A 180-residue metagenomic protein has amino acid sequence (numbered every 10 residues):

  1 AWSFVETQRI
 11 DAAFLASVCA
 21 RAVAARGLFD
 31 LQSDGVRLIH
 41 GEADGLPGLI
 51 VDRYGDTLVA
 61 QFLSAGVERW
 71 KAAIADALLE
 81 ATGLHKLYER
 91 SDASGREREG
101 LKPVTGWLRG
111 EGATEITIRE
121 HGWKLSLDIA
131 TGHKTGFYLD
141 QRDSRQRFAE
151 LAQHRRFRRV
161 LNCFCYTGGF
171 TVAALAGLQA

Functional and structural regions predicted by a protein language model:
A1-G55: Non-catalytic accessory regions of SAM-dependent methyltransferases
D11-V18, G66, W70-I74: Short amphipathic alpha-helical segments
I39-D52, E68-F137: Non-catalytic substrate-recognition/targeting regions of SAM-dependent transferases
D56, L125, S144, F164: Conserved hydrophobic/aromatic pocket- or pore-lining residues that grip, position, or stack substrates in active sites
T57-F62: Carbohydrate-binding surface patches
A130-A149, Q153: Conserved SAM-binding loop and adjacent beta-strand
R145-A180: Conserved SAM/SAH cofactor-binding pocket of Class I
